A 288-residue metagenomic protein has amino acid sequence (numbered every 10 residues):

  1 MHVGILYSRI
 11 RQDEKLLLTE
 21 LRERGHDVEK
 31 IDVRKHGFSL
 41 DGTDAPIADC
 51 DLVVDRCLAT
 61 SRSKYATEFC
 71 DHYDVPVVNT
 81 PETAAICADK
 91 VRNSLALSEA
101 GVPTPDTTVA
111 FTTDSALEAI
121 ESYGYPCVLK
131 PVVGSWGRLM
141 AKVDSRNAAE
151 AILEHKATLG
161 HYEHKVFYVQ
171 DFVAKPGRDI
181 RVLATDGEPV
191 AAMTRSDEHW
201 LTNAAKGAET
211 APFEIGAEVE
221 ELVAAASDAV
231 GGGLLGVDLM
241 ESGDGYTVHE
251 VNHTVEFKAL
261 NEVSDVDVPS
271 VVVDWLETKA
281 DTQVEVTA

Functional and structural regions predicted by a protein language model:
H2, Y7-D106: Conserved N-proximal alpha/beta basic substrate-recognition cap immediately N-terminal to, or forming the N-lobe
V3, Y7, D74, I86-Y168 (+1 more regions): Active-site nucleotide/adenylate-binding loops and adjacent lid/helix of ATP-dependent enzymes
L58-T60, V133-G134, T254: Short glycine-rich anion-binding loops that position phosphate/pyrophosphate groups of nucleotides and phosphorylated
P105, R138, R178-I180, G187 (+1 more regions): Change "...and in nucleic-acid phosphodiester-cleaving endonucleases..." to "...and in nucleic-acid processing enzymes
C127, Y168, V190-A191, L235 (+1 more regions): Protein kinase-like catalytic core scaffold
K142-D228: Phosphate-binding site of ATP-dependent enzymes
L201-G245, S270-A288: A long amphipathic alpha-helix within ATP-dependent nucleotide-binding catalytic cores
N252-S264: Glycine-rich phosphate/pyrophosphate-binding beta-alpha loops
